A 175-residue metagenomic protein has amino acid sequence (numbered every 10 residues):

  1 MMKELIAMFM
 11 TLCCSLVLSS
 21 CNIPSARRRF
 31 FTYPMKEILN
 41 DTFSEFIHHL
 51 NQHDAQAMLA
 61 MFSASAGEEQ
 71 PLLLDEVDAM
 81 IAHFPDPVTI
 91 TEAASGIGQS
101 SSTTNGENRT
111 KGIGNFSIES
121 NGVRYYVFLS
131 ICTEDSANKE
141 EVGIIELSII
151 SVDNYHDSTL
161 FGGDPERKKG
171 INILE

Functional and structural regions predicted by a protein language model:
M1-S19: Sec-dependent bacterial lipoprotein signal peptides
C13, L50, D135-A137: Structural motif
C21-Q52: Short, low-complexity N-terminal intrinsically disordered segments enriched in polar/charged residues
N22-S25, Q56-I118: Short solvent-exposed beta->alpha transition segments
P34, Q70-M80, Y125-I131, I144-L147: Generic hydrophobic, helix-prone segments enriched in Leu/Val/Ile
Q99-E175: Exposed beta-sheet edge and beta->alpha loop/turn motif
